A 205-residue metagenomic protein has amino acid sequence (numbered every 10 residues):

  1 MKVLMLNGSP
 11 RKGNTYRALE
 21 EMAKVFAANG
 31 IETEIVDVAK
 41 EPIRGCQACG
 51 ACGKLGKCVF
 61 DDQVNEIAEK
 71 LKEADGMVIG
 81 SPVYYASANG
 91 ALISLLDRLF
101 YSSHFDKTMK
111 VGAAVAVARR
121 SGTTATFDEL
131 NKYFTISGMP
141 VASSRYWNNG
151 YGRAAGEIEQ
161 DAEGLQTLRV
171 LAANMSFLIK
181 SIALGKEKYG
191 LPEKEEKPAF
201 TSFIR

Functional and structural regions predicted by a protein language model:
K2-N29: N-terminal beta1-alpha1 ligand-phosphate binding loop
E32-E41: A short beta-strand-loop structural module common to alpha/beta enzyme folds
E41-L71, F200-R205: Cysteine-cluster motifs in flexible loop/terminal segments that predominantly coordinate metals
G50-K54, N131, Q160-D161: Short, hinge-like loop/turn segments at secondary-structure boundaries
L55-Y146: Helix-loop-strand module that forms the ligand-binding subsite of alpha/beta enzymes
P140-R205: Glycine-rich phosphate/pyrophosphate-binding loop and the adjoining helix
